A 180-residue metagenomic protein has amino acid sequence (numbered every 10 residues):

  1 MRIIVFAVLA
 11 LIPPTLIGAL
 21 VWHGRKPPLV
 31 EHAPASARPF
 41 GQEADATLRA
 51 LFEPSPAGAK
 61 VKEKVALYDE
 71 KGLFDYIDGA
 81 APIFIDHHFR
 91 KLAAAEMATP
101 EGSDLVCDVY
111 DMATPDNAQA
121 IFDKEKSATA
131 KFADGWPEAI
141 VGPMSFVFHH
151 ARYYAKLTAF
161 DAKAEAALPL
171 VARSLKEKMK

Functional and structural regions predicted by a protein language model:
R2-G102, K131-F132, Y154, D161-K180: N-terminal "mature-domain start" segment
A57, A113, A151: Single, functionally critical "micro-switch" positions that shape active/binding sites and transmembrane helices
K91-A98, P137, G142-H149: Short, surface-exposed beta-strand/loop micro-motifs that present aromatic residues
S103-L105, V141-G142: Short hydrophobic "helix-edge" motifs at membrane interfaces and signal-peptide entry regions
D104, D108-D134, A172, K176: Long, charged/polar, surface-exposed segments that mediate recognition or autoinhibition
D108, F146-H149, Y154-T158: Structural recognition of the beta-strand scaffold that forms the well-ordered cores of secreted hydrolase catalytic
M112-A113, F160-A162: Solvent-exposed residues in well-ordered beta-strands and their adjoining turns, especially edge/terminal strands
